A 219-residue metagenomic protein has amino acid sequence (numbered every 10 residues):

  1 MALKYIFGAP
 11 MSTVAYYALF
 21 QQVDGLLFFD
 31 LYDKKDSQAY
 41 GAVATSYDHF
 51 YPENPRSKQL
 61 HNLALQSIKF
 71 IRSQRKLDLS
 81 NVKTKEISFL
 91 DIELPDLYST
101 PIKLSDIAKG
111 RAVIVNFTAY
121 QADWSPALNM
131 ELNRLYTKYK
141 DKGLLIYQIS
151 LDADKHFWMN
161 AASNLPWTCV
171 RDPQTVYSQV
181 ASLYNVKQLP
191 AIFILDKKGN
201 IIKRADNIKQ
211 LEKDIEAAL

Functional and structural regions predicted by a protein language model:
M1-I102: Oxidative protein folding and maturation machinery
A44, L132-N133, K155, M159 (+2 more regions): Extracytoplasmic/secreted envelope proteins and their assembly/folding machinery, especially bacterial periplasmic
I102-K103, I202: Generic structural signal for well-ordered beta-strand positions
K103-L132, L145-I146: Short active-site neighborhood of thiol/selenol oxidoreductases, capturing the structured segment around
E131-K140: Short hydrophobic signal-anchor/transmembrane segments that target glycosyltransferases and glycosylation machinery
K140-Y177: Conserved segment of the thioredoxin-like fold in thiol-based oxidoreductases
V176-A218: Thiol/disulfide oxidoreductase modules built on the thioredoxin-like
